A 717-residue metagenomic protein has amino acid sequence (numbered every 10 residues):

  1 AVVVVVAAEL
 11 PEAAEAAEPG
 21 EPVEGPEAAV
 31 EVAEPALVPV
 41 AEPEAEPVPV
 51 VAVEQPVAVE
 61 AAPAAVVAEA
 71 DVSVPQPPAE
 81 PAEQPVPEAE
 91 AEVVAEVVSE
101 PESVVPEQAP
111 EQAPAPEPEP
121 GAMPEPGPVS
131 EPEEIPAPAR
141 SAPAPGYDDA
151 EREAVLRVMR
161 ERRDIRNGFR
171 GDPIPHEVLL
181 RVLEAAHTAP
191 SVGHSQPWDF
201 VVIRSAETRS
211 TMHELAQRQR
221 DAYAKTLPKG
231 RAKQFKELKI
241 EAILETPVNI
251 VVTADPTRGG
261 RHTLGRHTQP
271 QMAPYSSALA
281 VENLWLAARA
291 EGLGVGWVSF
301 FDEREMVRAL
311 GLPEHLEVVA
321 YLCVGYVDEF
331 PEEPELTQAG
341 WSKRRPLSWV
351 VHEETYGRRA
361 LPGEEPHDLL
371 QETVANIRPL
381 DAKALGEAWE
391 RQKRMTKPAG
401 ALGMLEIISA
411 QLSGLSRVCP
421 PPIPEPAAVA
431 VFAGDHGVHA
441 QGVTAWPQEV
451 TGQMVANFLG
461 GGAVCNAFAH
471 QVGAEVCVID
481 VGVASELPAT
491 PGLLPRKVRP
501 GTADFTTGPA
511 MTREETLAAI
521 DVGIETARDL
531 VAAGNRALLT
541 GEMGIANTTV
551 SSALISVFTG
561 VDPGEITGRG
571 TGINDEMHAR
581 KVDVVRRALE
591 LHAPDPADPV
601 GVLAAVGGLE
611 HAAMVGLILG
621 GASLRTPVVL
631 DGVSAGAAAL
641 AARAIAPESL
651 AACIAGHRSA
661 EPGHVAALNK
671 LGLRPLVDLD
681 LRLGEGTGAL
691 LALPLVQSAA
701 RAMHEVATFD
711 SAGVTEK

Functional and structural regions predicted by a protein language model:
A1-G146: Long, low-complexity intrinsically disordered regions
P43, V93, P101-S103, P118 (+3 more regions): N-terminal amphipathic, basic-rich helices that act as targeting or association modules
E131-D172: N-terminal targeting/leader regions
V182-H187, I250, R258-A309, G460-V476 (+1 more regions): Small-aliphatic-rich amphipathic alpha-helix that forms the alpha element of a beta-alpha
Q196-S277: Glycine/small-residue-rich phosphate/adenosyl-binding loop
R220-P228, I240, G311-Q338, T512 (+2 more regions): A glycine-rich helix N-cap at a beta->alpha junction
Y321-I377: C-terminal helix-cap and adjacent tail motif
L369-K717: N-terminal loops that bind phosphate or other acidic moieties and the adjacent beta-alpha structural core
